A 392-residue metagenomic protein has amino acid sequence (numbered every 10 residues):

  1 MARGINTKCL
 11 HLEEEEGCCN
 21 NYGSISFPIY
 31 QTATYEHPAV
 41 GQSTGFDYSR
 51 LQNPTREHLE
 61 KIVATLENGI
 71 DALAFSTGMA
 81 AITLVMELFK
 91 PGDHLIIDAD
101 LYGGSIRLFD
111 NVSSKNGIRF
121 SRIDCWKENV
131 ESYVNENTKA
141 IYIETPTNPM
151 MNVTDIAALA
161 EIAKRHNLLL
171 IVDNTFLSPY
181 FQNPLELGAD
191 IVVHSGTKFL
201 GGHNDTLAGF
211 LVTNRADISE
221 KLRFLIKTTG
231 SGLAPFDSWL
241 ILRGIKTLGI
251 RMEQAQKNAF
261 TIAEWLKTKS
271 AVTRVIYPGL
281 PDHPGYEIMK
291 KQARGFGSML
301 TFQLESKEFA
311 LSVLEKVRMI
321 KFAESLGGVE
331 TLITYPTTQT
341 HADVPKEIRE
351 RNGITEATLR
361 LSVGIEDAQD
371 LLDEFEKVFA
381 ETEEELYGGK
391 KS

Functional and structural regions predicted by a protein language model:
M1, G17-C18, A72-A271, I276 (+2 more regions): Conserved PLP-enzyme active-site core in the AAT-like
M1-N53, L59-I62: N-terminal "arm"/small-domain region of PLP-dependent enzymes with the aminotransferase-like
A2-N6, E16, P54, R274 (+2 more regions): Positively charged, small/polar-rich N-terminal and surface patches that mediate targeting and assembly and bind
T34-T83, E87-L88, G104-N111: Conserved N-terminal alpha-helix of the aminotransferase class I/II PLP-enzyme fold
G103, D110, R119-S121, R251 (+2 more regions): PLP-dependent enzyme catalytic core of the Aspartate aminotransferase-like
T229-G230, V317-G327, V378-Y387: A common structural junction motif
I241-I250, G297-E305, R360-G364: Short, well-ordered beta-strand elements within core beta-sheets of diverse protein domains
F260-E324, V344-E350, Y387, K391-S392: Conserved small-domain helix->loop->beta segment predominantly found in fold-type I
